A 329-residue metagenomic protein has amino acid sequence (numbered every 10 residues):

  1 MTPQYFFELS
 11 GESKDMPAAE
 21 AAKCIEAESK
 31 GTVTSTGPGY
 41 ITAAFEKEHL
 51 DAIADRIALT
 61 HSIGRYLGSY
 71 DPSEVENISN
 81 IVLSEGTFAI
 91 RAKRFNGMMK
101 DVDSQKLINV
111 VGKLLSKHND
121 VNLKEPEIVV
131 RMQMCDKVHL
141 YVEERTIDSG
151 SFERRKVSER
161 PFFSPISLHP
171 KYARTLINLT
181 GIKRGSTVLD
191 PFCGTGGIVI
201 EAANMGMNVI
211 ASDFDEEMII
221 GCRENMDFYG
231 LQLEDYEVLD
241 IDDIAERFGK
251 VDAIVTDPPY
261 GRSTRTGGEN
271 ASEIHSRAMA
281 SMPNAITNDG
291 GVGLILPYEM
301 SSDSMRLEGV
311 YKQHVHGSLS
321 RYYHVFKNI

Functional and structural regions predicted by a protein language model:
M1-L59, S69, R94-K106, K117-H118 (+1 more regions): Class I S-adenosyl-L-methionine-dependent methyltransferase catalytic core
S62-P72: Long, contiguous juxta-domain segments that are non-catalytic but functionally important
P72-S73, N77, L176: Short linear interaction segments
V75-V82, I244-K250: Short amphipathic alpha-helix with an adjacent loop that forms part of the alpha/beta core around
S79-L83, V121-L123, Q133: Short, charge-rich binding segments
S84-T87, G185: Phosphate-coordination loops involved in phosphoryl transfer and adenosine-cofactor binding
T87-A89, S116-P126: Short secondary-structure capping/junction motifs at helix and strand boundaries
L107-V111: Short amphipathic C-terminal alpha-helix that caps PH/PH-like domains
